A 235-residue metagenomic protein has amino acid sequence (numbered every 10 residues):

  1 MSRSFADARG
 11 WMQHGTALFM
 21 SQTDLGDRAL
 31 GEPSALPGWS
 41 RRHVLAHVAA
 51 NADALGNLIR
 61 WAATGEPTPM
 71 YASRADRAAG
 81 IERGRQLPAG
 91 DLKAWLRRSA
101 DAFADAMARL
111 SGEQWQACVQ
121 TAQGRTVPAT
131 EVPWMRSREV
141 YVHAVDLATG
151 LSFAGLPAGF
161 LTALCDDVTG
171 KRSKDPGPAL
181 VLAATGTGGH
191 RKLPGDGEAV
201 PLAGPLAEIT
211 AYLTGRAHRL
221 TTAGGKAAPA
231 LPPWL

Functional and structural regions predicted by a protein language model:
M1-A8, R60-A63, P67, R109-L235: Structured surface interface patches that mediate subunit assembly and partner/cofactor docking
A8-G15, H47, L92-W95, S99 (+1 more regions): Amphipathic alpha-helix face/heptad-repeat signature
W11-H14, F19-S21, G31-L45, A49-G56: Active-site-proximal cofactor/substrate-binding loop regions of enzyme domains
T16, M20, A52-G56, R97-A108 (+1 more regions): Structural signal for well-ordered, non-membrane alpha-helices
M20-S40, R109-R125: Helix-loop segments that flank and shape redox-cofactor active sites
S40-R41, P88, P128, P205: Short, structural beta-strand-to-alpha-helix junction motif
L45-R74: Conserved alpha-helical segments that form or flank metal/cofactor-binding pockets of metalloenzymes
R77-S99: A short, structured beta-strand-centered segment in the mid-to-C-terminal lobe of catalytic cores from group-transfer
